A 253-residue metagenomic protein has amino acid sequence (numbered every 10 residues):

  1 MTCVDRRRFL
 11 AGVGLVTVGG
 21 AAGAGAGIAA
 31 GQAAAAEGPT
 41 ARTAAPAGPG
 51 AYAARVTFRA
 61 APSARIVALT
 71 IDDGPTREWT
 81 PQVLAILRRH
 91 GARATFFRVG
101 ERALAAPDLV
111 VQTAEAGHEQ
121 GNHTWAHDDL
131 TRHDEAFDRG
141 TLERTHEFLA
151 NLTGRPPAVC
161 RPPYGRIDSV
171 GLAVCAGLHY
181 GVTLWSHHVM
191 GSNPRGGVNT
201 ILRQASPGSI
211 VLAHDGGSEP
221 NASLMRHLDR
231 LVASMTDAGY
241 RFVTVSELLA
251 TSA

Functional and structural regions predicted by a protein language model:
M1-T17: N-terminal secretory signal peptides and thylakoid transit peptides that target proteins across membranes
A21-R42: C-terminal region of N-terminal signal peptides and the immediate post-cleavage residues of exported proteins
P39-R42, G48, Y52-S63, H90 (+2 more regions): C-terminal domain-boundary segment and adjacent tail
A45-N122, A126-L130, F137, T141 (+1 more regions): Active-site beta->alpha N-cap acidic-glycine motif
A68-T70, T95-R98, G121-N122, A158-R161 (+3 more regions): Structural recognition of the beta-strand scaffold that forms the well-ordered cores of secreted hydrolase catalytic
D73-R77, E101-L104, A126-D129, Y164-I167 (+3 more regions): Solvent-exposed loop/turn segments at secondary-structure junctions within structured extracellular/periplasmic domains
R88-R93, E119, E135-D168, A173 (+3 more regions): CE4/NodB-like, metal-dependent polysaccharide N-deacetylase domain that modifies extracellular/periplasmic N-acetylated
R166, G171-A205, Y240-T251: His/Asp/Glu-enriched short active-site or ligand-binding loop at hydrolase and phosphoryl-transfer sites
